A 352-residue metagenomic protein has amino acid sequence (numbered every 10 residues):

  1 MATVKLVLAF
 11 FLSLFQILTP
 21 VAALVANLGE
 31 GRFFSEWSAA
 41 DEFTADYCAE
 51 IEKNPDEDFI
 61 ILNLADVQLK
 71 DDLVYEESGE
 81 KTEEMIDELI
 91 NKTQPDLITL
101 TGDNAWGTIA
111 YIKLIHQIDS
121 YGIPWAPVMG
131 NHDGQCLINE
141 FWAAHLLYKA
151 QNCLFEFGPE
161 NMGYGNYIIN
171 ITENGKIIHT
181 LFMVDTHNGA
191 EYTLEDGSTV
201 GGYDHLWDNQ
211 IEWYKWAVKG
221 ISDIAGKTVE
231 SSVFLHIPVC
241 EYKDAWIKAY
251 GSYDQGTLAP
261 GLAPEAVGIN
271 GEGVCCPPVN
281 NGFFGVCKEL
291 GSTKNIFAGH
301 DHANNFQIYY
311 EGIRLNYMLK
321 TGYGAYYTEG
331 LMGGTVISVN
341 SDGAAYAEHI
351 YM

Functional and structural regions predicted by a protein language model:
L24-K113: N-terminal active-site segment of His-dependent metallophosphoesterases
N27-L28, F34-E42, D46-P55, I168-N174 (+3 more regions): Binuclear metal-dependent phosphoesterase catalytic core
L28-A49, I112-G226, T335-S338: Extended active-site neighborhood of metal-dependent phosphoesterases/phosphodiesterases
D58-D71, I178-E191, F234, R314-K320: Active-site-proximal beta-strand elements of phosphoester/diester hydrolases
D66, I86, I98, D103 (+5 more regions): Divalent metal-coordination and catalytic microenvironments
K70-D71, W106-A110, P127-N139, G189-Y192 (+4 more regions): Active-site environment of divalent metal-dependent phosphoester hydrolases
T93-D96, T180-F182, G197-D301, N305: His/acidic metal-ligating clusters that form di-metal
